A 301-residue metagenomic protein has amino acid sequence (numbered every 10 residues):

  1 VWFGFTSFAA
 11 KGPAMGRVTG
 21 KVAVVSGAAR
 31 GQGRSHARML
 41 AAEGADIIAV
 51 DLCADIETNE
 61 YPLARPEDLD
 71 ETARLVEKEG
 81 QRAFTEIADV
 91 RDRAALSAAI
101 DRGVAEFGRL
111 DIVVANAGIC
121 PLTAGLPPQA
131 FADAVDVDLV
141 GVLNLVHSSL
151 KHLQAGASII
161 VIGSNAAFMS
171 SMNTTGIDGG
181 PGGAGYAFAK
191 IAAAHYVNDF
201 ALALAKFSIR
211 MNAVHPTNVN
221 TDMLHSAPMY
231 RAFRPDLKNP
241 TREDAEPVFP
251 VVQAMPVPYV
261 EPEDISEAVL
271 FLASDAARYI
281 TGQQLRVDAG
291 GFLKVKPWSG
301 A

Functional and structural regions predicted by a protein language model:
F8, P256, V269-L270, T281-A301: Short C-terminal tail/terminal secondary-structure segment of NAD(P)H-dependent dehydrogenase/reductase domains
G16-A54: Canonical Rossmann dinucleotide-binding motif of NAD(H)/NADP(H)-dependent dehydrogenases/reductases, specifically
I119-T123, I160-K206, T217-N220, S226: Catalytic loop of short-chain dehydrogenase/reductase
L122-V135, F249: Substrate-binding pocket helix/loop in short-chain dehydrogenase/reductase
K151, L202-A203, R278: Alpha-helical segment proximal to the catalytic Tyr-Lys
A205, R210, I280-G282: Short, small/polar-rich loop/turn modules that mediate ligand/substrate recognition or access, typified
K238-E243, Q253-I265: A conserved structural motif in NAD(P)-dependent oxidoreductases
